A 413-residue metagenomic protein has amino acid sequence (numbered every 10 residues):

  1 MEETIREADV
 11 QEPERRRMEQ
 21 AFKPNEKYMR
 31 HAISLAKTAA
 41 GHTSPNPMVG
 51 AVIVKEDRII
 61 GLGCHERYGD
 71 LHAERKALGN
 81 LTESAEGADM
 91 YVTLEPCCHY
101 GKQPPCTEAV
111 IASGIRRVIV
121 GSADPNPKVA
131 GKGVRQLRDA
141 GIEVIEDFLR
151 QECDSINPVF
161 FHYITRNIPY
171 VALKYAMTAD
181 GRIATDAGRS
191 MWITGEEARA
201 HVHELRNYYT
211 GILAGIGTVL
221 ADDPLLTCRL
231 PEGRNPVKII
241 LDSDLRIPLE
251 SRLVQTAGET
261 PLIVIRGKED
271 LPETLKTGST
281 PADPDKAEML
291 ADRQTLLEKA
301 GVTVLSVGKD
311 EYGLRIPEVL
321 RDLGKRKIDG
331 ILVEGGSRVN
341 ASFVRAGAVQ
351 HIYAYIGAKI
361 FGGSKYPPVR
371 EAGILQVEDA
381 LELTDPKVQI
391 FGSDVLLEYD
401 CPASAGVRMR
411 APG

Functional and structural regions predicted by a protein language model:
M1-E7, Q11-D70: Flexible, acidic/Gly-rich N-terminal and inter-domain linker regions that tether and position cofactor-handling modules
R16, F22-R30, L35-A39, S44-N46 (+4 more regions): Enzymes that bind and transform nitrogen-containing heteroaromatic metabolites
R30, S34-K37, G61, H72-R75 (+4 more regions): A broad detector of short, well-ordered amphipathic alpha-helices that serve as recognition/interaction surfaces
A32-A36, P45, E56-G63, E152-T165 (+2 more regions): A short, flexible N-terminal coil/short beta segment enriched in small residues
H42-T43, D70, V134, F148-A176: Proteins enriched for Cys/Gly/acidic motifs involved in redox and nucleic-acid/cofactor modification
P47-V49, L149-E152, G335: Short, conserved alpha-helical segments within structured domains
M48-V52, E56, A73-L81, N167-A176 (+1 more regions): Short, compositionally biased "basic patch" segments
I53-E152, V237, P272-T274, V344: Zn2+-dependent cytidine deaminase-like catalytic core
